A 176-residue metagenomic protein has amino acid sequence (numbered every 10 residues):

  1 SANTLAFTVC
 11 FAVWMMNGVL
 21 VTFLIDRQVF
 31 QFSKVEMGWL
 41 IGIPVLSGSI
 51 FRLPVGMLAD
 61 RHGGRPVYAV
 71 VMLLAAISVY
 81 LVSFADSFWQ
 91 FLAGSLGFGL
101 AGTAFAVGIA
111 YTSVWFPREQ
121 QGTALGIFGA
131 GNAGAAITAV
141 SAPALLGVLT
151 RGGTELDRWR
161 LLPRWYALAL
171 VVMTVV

Functional and structural regions predicted by a protein language model:
A2-D26, F30, T138-A142: Extracytoplasmic
W39-G56: Central cavity-lining transmembrane alpha-helices of secondary-active solute carriers, predominantly the Major
G63, F84-W89: Helix-breaking motifs and short loop linkers at transmembrane-helix boundaries and internal kinks in secondary membrane
R65-Y68, F91: Primarily marks hydrophobic transmembrane alpha-helices of the MFS/SLC 12-helix fold
L73-D86: C-terminal ends and interior cores of transmembrane alpha-helices in multi-pass membrane transporters/permeases
G94-G131: Cytoplasmic helix-loop-helix junction between adjacent transmembrane helices in 12-TM secondary transporters
G122-G147: Glycine-rich segments within core transmembrane alpha-helices of 12-TM secondary carriers
R160-V176: Symmetry-related core transmembrane helices of the 12-TM Major Facilitator Superfamily/SLC fold
